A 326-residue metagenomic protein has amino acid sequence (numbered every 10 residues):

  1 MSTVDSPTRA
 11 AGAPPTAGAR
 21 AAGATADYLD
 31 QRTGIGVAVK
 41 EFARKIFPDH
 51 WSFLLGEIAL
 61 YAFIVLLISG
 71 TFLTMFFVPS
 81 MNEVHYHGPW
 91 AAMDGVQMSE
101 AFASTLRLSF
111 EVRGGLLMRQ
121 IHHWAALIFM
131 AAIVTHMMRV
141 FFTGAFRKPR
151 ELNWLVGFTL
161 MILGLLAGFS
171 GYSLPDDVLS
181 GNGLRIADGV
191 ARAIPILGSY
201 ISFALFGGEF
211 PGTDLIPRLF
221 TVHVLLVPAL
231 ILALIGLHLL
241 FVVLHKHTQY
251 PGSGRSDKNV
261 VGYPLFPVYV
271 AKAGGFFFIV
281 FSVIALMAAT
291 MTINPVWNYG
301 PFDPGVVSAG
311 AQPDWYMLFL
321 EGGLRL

Functional and structural regions predicted by a protein language model:
S2-G322: Membrane-embedded alpha-helical bundles that constitute the cytochrome b-like, heme-associated redox core of multi-pass
L326: C-terminal substrate/ligand-recognition segments
